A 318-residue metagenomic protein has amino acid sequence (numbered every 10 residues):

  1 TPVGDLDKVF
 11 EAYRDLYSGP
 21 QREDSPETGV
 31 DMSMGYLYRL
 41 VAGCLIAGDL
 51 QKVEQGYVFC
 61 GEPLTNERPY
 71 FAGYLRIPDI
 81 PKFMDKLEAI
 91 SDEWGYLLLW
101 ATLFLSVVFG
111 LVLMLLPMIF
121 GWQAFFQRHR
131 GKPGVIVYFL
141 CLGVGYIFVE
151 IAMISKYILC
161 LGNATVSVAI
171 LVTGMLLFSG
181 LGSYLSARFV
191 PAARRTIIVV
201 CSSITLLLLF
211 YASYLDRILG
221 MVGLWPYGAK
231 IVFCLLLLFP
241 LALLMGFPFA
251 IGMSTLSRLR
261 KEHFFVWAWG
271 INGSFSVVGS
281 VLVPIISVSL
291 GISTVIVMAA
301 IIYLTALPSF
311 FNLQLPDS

Functional and structural regions predicted by a protein language model:
T1-S318: Alpha-helical transmembrane segments of multi-pass membrane proteins
